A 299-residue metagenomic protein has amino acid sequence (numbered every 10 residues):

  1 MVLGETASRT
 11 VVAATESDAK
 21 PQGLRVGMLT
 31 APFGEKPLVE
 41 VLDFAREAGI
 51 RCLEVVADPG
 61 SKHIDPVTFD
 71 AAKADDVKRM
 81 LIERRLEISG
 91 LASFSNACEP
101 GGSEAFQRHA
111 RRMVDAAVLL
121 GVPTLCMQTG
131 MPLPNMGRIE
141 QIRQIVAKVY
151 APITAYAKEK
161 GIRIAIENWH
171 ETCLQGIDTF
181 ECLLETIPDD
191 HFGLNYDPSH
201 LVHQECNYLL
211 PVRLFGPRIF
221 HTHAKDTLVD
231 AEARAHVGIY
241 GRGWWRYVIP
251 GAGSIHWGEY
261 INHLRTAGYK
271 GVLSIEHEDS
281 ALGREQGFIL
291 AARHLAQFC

Functional and structural regions predicted by a protein language model:
M1-A14: N-terminal export signals
G4, K20, E40-L42, R46 (+5 more regions): Active-site acidic/histidine proton-transfer and metal-coordination neighborhood in alpha/beta enzyme cores
A19-L38: Boundary/entry segment of secreted carbohydrate-active catalytic domains
M28, A45, L53, L81 (+8 more regions): Conserved, mostly hydrophobic/aromatic
L29-F33, V56-D58, S93-N96, G130-P132 (+4 more regions): Active-site beta-loop-alpha junctions enriched in small/polar residues
L42, C52, V56-P59, P152-S254 (+2 more regions): Acidic/histidine-rich catalytic cores of soluble enzymes
V55-K78, G130-N135: Glycine-rich, proline-tolerant flexible connector loops at the mouths of alpha/beta enzymes
R284-C299: C-terminal helical cap(s) of enzyme catalytic domains, especially alpha/beta-barrels
